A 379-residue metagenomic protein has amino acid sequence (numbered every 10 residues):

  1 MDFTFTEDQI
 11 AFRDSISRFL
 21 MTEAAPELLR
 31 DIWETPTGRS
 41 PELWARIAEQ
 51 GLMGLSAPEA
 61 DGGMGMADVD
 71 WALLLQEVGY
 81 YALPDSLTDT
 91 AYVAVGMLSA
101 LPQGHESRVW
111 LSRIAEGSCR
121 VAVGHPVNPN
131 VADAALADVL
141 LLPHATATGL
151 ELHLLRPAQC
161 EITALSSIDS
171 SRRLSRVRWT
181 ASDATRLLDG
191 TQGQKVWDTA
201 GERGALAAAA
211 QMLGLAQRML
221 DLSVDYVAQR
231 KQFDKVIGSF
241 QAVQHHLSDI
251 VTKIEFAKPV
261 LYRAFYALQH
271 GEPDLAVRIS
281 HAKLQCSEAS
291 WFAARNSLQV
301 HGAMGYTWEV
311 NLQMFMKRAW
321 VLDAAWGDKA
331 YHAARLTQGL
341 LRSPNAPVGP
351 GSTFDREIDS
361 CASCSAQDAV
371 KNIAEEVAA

Functional and structural regions predicted by a protein language model:
M1-Y81, G104-E106, R113-S118, T199-A379: Alpha-helical interface subdomain recognition
L55-A57, T88-A91, A122-G124, A294: Short beta-strands and strand-loop turn motifs
L73, E77, V93-A100: Generic beta-strand or strand-like secondary-structure segments
L83-D89, G96, Q103-Q217, D221 (+3 more regions): FAD-binding core of flavoproteins
